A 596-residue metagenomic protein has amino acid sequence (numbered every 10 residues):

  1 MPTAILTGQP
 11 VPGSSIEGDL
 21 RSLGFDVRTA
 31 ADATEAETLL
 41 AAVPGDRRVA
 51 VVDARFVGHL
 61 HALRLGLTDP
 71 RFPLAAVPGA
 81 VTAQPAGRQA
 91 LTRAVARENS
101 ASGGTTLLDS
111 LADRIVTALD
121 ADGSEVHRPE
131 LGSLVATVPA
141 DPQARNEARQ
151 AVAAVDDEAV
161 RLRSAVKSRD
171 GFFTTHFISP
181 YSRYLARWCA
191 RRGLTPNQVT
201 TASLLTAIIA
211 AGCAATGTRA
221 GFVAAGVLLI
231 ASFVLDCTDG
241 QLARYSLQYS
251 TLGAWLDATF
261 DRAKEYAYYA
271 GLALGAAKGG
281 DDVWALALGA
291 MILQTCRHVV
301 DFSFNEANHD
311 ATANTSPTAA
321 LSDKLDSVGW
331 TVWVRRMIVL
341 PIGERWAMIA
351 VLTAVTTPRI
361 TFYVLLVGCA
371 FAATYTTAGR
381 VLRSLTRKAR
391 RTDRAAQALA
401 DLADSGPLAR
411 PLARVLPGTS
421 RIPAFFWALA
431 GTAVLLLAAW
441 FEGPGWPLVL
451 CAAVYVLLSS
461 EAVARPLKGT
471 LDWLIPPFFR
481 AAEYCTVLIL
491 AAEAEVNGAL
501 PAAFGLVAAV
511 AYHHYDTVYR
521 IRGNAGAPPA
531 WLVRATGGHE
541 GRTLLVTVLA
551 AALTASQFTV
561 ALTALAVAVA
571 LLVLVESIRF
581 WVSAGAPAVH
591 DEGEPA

Functional and structural regions predicted by a protein language model:
M1-V11: N-proximal low-complexity "stem/linker" segments adjacent to membrane-targeting elements
P10, I16-V27, P70: Short, acidic, metal-binding catalytic loop of nucleotide-sugar glycosyltransferases
A31-A36, R244-L252, A276-G280, T356 (+1 more regions): Juxtamembrane helix-boundary/capping and inter-helix hinge elements in multi-pass membrane proteins
T34-P85: Conserved beta-loop-beta/alpha segment of the NTase-like Rossmann-fold superfamily that binds/positions NTPs
A75-R183, F260-A596: A feature for the membrane-embedded catalytic helix bundles of lipid/isoprenoid biosynthetic enzymes
R183-A190, G240, R244-L247, A254 (+3 more regions): Short amphipathic alpha-helical coupling elements at transmembrane boundaries
G193, C213-G217, E493, A552: Helix-loop junctions at the membrane-solvent interface of multi-pass transporters, primarily the C-terminal
P196-L252, G445-V456, A561-L565: Membrane-embedded alpha-helical segments that form the functional core of polytopic membrane enzymes, especially those
